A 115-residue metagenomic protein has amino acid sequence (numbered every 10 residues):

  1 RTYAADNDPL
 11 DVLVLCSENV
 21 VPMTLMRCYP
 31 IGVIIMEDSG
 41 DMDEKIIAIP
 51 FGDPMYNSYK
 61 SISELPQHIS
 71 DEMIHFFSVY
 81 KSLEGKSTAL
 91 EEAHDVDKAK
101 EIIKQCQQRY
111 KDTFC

Functional and structural regions predicted by a protein language model:
R1-C115: Hydrophobic N-terminal alpha-helices or hydrophobic patches in metabolic proteins across all domains of life
